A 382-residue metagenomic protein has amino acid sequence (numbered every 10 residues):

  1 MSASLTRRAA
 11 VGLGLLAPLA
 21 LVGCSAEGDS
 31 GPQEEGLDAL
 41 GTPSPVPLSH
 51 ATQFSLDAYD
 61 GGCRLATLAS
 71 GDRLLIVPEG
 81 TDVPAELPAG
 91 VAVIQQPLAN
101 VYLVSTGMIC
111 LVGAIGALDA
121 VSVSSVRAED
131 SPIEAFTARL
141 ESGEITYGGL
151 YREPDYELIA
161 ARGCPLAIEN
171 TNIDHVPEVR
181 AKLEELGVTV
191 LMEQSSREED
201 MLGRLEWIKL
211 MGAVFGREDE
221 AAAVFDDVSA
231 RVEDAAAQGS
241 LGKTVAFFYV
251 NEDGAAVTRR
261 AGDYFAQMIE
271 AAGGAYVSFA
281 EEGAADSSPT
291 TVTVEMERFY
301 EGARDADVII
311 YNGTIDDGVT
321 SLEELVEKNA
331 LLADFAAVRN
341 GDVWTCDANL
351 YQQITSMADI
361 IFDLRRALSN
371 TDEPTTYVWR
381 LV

Functional and structural regions predicted by a protein language model:
S2-L16: N-terminal secretory signal peptides and thylakoid transit peptides that target proteins across membranes
S2-T6, C24-I109, E220-F247, N370-V382: Bacterial Sec-exported substrate-binding components of ABC uptake systems
R64-A160, L166-N172: A short, structured surface patch at a secondary-structure boundary
A99, G107-C110, S124-A135, H175-E178 (+3 more regions): Extracytoplasmic ligand-binding site segments that recognize negatively charged/polar headgroups
Y156-N172, V188, F299, A303-I309: Proline-aspartate-enriched helix->loop->beta-strand connector
E185, E198-G216, E220-A222, D305-V382: Structured C-terminal subdomain patch of bacterial secreted/periplasmic proteins
T258-T290: Alpha-helical, coiled-coil/dimerization segments enriched in small aliphatic residues
